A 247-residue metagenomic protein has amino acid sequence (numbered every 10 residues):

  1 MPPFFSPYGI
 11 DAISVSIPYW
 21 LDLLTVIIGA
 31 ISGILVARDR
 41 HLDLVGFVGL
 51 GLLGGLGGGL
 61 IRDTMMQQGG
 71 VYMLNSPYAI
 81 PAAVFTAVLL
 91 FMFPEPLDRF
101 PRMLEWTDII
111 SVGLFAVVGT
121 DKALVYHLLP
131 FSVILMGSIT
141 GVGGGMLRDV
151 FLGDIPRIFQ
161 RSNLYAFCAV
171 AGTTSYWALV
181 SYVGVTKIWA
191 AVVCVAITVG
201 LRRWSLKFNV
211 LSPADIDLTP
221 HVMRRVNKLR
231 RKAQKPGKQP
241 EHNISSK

Functional and structural regions predicted by a protein language model:
M1-V15, T64-L74, V118-S132, A178-W189: Helix-coil boundary and interhelical linker segments in multi-pass alpha-helical membrane proteins
S14-V26, V71-F85, L129-V142: Structural signature of hydrophobic alpha-helical transmembrane segments
Y19-S32, L50-L53, G172: The first (N-terminal) embedded transmembrane alpha-helix
A30-R40, D63, V88-P101, M146-R157 (+1 more regions): C-terminal ends of transmembrane helices
V45-L53, S76-P81, P101-V112, M136 (+1 more regions): Cytoplasmic-side transmembrane-helix entry/capping segments in multi-pass membrane proteins
G49-L53, L60-M66, L135, I139 (+3 more regions): Short, structured motif recognition centered on aromatic/hydrophobic residues
G51-G57, T107-D121, I139, L164-W177 (+1 more regions): Small-residue-rich segments of transmembrane alpha-helices in multi-pass membrane proteins, especially helix faces
P213-N243: Short, highly charged, low-complexity non-transmembrane loops/tails of multi-pass membrane proteins
